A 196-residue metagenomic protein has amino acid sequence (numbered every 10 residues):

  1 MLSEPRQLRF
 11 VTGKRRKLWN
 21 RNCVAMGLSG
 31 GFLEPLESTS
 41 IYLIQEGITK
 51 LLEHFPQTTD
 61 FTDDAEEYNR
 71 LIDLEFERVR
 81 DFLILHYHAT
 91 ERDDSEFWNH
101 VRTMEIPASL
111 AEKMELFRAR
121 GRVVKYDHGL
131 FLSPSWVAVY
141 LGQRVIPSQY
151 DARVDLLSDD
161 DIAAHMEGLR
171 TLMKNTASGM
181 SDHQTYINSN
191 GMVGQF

Functional and structural regions predicted by a protein language model:
M1-I84: FAD/FMN-dependent oxidoreductases across multiple families
E53-F196: Long, low-complexity C-terminal extensions of enzymes
